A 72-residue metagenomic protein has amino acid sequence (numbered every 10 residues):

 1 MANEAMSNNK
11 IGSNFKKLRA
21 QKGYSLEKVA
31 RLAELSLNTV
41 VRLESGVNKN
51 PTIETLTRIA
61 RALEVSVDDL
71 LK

Functional and structural regions predicted by a protein language model:
M1-Q21: A short, Lys/Arg-rich alpha-helix, primarily the initiator
S13, G23-Y24, P51-E54: Residue-level signal for the short linker/turn that defines the boundary of a DNA-recognition helix
K16, V41-R42, L71: Key DNA-contacting residues within the recognition helix of helix-turn-helix
A20, R31, R61: Alpha-helical residues within the helix-turn-helix
Y24-L43: Short alpha-helical DNA-recognition segment
E54-D69: DNA major-groove recognition helix of helix-turn-helix/homeodomain DNA-binding modules
